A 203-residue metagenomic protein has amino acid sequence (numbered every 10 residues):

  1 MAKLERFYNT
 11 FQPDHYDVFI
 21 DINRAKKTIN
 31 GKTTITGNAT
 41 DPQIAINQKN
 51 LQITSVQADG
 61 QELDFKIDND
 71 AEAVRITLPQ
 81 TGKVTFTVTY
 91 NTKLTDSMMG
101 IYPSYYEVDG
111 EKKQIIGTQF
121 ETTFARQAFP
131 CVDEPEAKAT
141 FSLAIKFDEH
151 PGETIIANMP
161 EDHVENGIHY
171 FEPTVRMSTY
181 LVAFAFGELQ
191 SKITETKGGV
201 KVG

Functional and structural regions predicted by a protein language model:
M1-G203: Acidic/His-enriched low-complexity segments
